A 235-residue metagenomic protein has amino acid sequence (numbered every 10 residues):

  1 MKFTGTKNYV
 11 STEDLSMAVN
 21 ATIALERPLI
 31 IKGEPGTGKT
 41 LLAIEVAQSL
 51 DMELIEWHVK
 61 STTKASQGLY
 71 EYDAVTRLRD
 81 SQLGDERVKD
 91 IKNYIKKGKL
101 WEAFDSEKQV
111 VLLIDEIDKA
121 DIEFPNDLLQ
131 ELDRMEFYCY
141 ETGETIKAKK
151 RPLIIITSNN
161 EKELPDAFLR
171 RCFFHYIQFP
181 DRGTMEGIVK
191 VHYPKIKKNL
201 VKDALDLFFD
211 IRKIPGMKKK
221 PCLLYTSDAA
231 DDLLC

Functional and structural regions predicted by a protein language model:
M1-N199: AAA+ P-loop NTPase catalytic core and its hallmark functional loops
A18, L207-D210: Solvent-exposed, amphipathic alpha-helical segments
Q67, I211-K213, D228: Short, solvent-exposed polar/charged micro-motifs at secondary-structure junctions
N199-L207: Amphipathic alpha-helical segments of the small helical/lid subdomains adjacent to P-loop NTPase cores
A204, L223-L224: Active-site-adjacent segment of 2-oxoglutarate/Fe(II) JmjC oxygenases
F209-P221: A short helix-loop-helix "switch/interaction" segment in the helical subdomain of ASCE P-loop NTPases
Y225-D232: Conserved small/polar residues in nucleotide/adenosyl-binding loops
